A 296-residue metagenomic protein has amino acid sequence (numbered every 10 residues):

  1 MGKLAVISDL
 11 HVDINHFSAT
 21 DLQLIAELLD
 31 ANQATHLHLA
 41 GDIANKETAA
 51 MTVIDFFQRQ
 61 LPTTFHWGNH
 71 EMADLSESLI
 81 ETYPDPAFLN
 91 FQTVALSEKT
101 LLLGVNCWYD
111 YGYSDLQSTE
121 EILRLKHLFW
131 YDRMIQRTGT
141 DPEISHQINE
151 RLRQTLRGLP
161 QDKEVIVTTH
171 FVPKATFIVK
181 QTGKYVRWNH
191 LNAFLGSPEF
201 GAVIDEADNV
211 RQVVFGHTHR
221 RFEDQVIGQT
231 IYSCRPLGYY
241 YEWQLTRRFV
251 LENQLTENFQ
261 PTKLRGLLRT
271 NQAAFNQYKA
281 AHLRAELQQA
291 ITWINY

Functional and structural regions predicted by a protein language model:
M1-A5, T93-G104, Y109, V226-Y232: Beta-strand-turn-beta hairpins that frame and shape the catalytic cleft of phosphate-ester-processing enzymes
M1-Q58, M72-S78, Y131-T138: N-terminal active-site segment of His-dependent metallophosphoesterases
V6-S8, L37-D42, T63-N69, A87-N90 (+3 more regions): Active-site neighborhood of phospho(di)ester-bond hydrolases with catalytic His/Asp-centered motifs
V12-N15, A44-A49, N69-E77, V94-A95 (+4 more regions): Active-site environment of divalent metal-dependent phosphoester hydrolases
D55-H66, K99, F177-Q260: Conserved beta-sheet core of the metallophosphoesterase superfamily
L75-Q92: Glycine/small-residue-rich loop that forms an oxyanion/phosphate-binding "nest" at active or ligand-binding sites
G104-Q161, F171-L191, Q260, R269-A273: Active-site-proximal loop/helix segment associated with metal-binding centers of metalloenzymes
I231-Y296: Metal-dependent phosphoesterase/phosphodiesterase active-site architecture
